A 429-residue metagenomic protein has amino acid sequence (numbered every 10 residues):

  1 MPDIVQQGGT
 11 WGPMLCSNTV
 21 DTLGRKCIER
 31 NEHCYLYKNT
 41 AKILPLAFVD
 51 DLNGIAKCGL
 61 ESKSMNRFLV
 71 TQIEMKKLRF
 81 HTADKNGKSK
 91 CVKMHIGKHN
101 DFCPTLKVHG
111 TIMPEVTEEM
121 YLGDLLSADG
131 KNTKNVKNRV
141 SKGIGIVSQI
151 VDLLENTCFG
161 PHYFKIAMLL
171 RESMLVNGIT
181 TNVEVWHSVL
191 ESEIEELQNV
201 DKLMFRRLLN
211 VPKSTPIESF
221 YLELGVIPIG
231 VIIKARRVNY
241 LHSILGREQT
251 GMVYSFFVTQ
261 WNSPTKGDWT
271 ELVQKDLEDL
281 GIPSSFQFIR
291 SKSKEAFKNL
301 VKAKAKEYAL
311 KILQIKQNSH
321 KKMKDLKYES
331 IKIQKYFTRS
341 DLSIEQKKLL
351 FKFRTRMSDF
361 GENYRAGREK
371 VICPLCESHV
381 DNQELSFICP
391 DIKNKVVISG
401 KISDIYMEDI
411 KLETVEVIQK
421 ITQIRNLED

Functional and structural regions predicted by a protein language model:
P2-H33, L175: Conserved pre-motif C helix in the palm subdomain of viral-like polymerases
I4-C16, Y37-K38, K57-L60, G130-N138 (+3 more regions): Conserved, non-catalytic sequence blocks in retroelement Pol enzymes and Pol-derived host proteins
G8, V20, D50-L52, F80 (+10 more regions): Mobile genetic element proteins and their domesticated derivatives, centered on retroelements and DNA transposons
I43-M75, G97, A128-K131: Catalytic palm subdomain of template-directed nucleic-acid polymerases, centered on the conserved carboxylate motif
V49, G110-H187, S243, G251: Basic, alpha-helical interaction scaffolds
T82-T117, N138: Short, conserved micro-motifs composed of acidic
D152, T157-G160, I315-D429: Family-specific functional microsites
N177, V200-D201, P212-M357, G361: Extended C-terminal regions of large enzymes
